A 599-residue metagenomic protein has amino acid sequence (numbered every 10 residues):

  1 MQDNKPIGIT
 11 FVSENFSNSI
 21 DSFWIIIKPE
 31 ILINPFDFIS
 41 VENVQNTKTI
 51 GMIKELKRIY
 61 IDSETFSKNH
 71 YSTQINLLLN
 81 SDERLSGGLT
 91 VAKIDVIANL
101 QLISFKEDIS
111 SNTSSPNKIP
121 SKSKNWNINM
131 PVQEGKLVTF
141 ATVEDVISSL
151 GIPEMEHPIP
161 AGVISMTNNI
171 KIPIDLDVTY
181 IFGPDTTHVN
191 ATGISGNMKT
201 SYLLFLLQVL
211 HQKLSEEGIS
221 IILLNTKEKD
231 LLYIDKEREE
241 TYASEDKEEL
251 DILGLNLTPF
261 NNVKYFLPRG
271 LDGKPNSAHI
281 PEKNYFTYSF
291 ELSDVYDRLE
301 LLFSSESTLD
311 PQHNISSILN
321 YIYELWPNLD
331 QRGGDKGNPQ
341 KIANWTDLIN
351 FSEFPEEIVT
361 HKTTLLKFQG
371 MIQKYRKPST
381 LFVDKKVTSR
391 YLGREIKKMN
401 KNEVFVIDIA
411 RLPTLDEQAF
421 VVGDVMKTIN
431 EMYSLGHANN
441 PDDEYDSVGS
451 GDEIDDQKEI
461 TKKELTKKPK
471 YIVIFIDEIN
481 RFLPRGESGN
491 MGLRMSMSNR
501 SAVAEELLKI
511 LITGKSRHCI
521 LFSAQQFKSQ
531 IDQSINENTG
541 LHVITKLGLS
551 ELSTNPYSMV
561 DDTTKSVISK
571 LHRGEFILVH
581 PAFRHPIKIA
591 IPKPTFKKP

Functional and structural regions predicted by a protein language model:
M1-I194, Y202, L206, K213-G218 (+4 more regions): Basic- and hydrophobic-enriched, low-structure N-terminal and domain-boundary segments that flank ATP-binding catalytic
A161-K264, A504, Q533: Glycine-rich phosphate-binding loop of nucleotide-binding enzymes
P184-V189, K401-I407: Pre-Walker A (Motif I) flank of P-loop NTPase domains
G218-I222, N262, K401-V404, K468-V473 (+1 more regions): Loop/turn-to-beta-strand initiation segments
D235-E249, G489-R494, N538-L541, V560 (+1 more regions): Short secondary-structure boundary/capping segments
G254-K386: Helical/strand "switch-coupling" subdomains that flank nucleotide/phosphate-binding cores, especially in P-loop NTPases
P413-T563: Conserved P-loop NTPase motor cores
R573-P599: Conserved P-loop NTPase motor module
